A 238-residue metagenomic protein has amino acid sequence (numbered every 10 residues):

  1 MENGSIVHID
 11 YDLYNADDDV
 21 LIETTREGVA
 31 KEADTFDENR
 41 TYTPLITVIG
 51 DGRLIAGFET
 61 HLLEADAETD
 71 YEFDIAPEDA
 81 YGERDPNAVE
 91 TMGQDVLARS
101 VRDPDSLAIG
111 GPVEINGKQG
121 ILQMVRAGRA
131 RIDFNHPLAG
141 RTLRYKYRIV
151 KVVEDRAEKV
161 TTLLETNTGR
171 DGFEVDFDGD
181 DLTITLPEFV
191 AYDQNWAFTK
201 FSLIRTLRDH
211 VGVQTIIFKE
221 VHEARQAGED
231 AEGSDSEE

Functional and structural regions predicted by a protein language model:
M1-E238: FKBP-type peptidyl-prolyl cis-trans isomerases
